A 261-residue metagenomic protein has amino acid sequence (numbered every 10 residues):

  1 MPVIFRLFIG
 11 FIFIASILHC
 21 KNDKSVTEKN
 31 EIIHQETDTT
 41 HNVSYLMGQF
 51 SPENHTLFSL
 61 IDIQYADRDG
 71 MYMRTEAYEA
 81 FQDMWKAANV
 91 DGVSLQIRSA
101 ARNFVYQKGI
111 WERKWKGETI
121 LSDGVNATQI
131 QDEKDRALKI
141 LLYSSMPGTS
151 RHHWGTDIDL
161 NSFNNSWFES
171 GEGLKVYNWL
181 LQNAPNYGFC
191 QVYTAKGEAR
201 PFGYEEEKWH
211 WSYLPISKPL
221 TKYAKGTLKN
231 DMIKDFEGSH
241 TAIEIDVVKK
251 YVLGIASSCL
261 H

Functional and structural regions predicted by a protein language model:
P2-G10: Sec-dependent signal peptide recognition, specifically the positively charged N-region followed immediately by
F11-H19: Hydrophobic h-region of N-terminal signal peptides that target proteins for export in Gram-negative bacteria
K21-H261: Extracytoplasmic cell-surface/polysaccharide-interacting catalytic and binding patches
